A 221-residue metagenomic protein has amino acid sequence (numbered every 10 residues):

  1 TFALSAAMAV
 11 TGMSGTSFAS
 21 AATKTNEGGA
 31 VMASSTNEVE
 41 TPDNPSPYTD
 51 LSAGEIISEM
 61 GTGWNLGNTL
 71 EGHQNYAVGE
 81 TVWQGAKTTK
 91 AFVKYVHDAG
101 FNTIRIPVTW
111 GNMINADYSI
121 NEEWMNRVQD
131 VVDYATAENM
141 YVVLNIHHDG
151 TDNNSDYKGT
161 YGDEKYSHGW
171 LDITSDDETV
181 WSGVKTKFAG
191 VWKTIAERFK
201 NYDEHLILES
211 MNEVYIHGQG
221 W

Functional and structural regions predicted by a protein language model:
T1-G12, E213: Sec-dependent N-terminal signal peptides
A9-T36: Sec-dependent signal peptide cleavage junction
G29-A30, N37, Y118, N126: Residue-level marker of intrinsically disordered, low-complexity segments enriched for small/polar residues
V39-N44: Non-catalytic propeptide/linker segments at domain boundaries
P45, L51-W221: Active-site mouth of glycoside hydrolases
